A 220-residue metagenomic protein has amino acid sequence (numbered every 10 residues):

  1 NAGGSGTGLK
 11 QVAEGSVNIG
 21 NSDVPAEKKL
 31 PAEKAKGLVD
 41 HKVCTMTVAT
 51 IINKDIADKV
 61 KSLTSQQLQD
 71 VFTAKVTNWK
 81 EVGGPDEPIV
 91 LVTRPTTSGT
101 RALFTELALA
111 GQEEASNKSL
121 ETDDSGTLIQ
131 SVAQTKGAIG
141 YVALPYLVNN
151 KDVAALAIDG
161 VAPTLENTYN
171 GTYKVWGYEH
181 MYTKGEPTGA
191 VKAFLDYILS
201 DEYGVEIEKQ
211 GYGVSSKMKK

Functional and structural regions predicted by a protein language model:
N1-K220: Exported/periplasmic ABC-transporter solute-binding proteins
